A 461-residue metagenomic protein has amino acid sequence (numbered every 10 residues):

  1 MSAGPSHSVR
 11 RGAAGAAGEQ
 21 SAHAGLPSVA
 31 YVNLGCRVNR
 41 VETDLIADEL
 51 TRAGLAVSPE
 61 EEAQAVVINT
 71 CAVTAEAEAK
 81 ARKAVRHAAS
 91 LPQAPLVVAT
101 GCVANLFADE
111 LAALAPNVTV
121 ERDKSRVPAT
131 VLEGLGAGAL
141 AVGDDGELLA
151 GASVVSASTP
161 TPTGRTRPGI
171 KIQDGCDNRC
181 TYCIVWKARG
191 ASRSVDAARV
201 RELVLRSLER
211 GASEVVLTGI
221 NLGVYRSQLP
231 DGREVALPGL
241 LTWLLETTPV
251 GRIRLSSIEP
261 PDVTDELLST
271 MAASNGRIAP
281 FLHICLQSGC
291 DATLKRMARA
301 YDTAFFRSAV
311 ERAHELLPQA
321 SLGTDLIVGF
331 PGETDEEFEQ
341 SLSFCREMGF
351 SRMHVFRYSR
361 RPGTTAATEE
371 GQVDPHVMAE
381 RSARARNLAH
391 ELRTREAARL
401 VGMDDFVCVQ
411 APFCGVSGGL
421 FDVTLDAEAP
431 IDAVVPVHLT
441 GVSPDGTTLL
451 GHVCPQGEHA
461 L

Functional and structural regions predicted by a protein language model:
M1-R226, E266, L282, T303-E315 (+3 more regions): Proteins enriched for Cys/Gly/acidic motifs involved in redox and nucleic-acid/cofactor modification
A3-S6, A14-E19, T368-L461: Terminal RNA-binding accessory module
V67, C102, L217, L255 (+5 more regions): Residue-level signal for inorganic ion chemistry
A72, R189-G190, L229-G232, K295-Y301 (+1 more regions): Short glycine-enriched, charge-decorated loop/helix-capping segments at active-site entrances that position
S90-P92, A272-G276, G349: Short, conserved loop/helix-junction motifs that constitute active-site signature segments in enzyme catalytic cores
V97-V98, L106, E209-D335: Conserved SAM/AdoMet-binding glycine-rich loop
N178, G223, D291-A292, F413 (+1 more regions): Glycine-centered loop/turn positions within well-structured domains that cap or flank conserved ligand/cofactor-binding
E333, G349-F350: Contiguous mid-protein beta-loop-alpha structural module that forms a pocket-lining wall or clamp of enzyme active
